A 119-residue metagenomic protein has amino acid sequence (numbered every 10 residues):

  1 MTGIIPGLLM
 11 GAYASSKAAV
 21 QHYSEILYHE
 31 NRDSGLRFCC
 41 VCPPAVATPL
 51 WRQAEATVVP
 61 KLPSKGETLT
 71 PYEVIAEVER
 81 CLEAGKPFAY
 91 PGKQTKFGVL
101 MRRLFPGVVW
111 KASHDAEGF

Functional and structural regions predicted by a protein language model:
M1-I5: Active-site segment of SDR-like NAD(P)-dependent oxidoreductases
G7-G11: Active-site loop immediately N-terminal to the catalytic Tyr-X3-Lys motif of short-chain dehydrogenase/reductase
Y13, Q21: Catalytic tyrosine of NAD(P)H-dependent dehydrogenase/reductases that use a Tyr as the general acid/base
S16: Active-site helix of classical SDR
A19, I26-L27, N31: Conserved alpha-helical elements of the SDR catalytic core
H29-K93: SDR active-site lid
K86-F119: A transmembrane-helix-recognition feature enriched in membrane-embedded lipid enzymes and envelope glyco-/phospholipid
